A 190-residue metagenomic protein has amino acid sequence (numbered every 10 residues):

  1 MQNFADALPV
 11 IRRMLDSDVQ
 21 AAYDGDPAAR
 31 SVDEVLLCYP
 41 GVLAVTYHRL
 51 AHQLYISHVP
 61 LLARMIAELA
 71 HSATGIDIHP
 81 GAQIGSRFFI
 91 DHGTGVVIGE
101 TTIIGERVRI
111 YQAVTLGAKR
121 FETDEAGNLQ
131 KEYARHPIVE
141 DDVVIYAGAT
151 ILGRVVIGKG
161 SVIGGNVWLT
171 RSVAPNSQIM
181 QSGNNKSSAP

Functional and structural regions predicted by a protein language model:
M1-E68: Terminal amphipathic alpha-helical/low-complexity segments used for targeting or macromolecular assembly
A70-S187: Structural signal for interior beta-strand "rungs" in well-ordered beta-sheet cores of soluble enzyme domains
